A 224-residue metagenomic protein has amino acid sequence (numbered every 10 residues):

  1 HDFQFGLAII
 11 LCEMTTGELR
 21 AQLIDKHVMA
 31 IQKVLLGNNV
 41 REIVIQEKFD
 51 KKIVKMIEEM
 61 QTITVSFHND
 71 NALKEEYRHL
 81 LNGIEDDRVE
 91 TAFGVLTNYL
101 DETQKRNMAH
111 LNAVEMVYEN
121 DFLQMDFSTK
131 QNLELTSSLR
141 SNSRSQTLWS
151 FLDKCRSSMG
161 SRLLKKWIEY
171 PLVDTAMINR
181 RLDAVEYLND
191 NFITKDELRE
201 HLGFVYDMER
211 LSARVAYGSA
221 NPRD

Functional and structural regions predicted by a protein language model:
H1-Y187, G203, D207-A213, R223: Charged catalytic and DNA/RNA-contacting regions of genome-maintenance and nucleic-acid-processing enzymes
D190-K195: Conserved interaction-surface patches within small, structured recognition/assembly domains
G218-D224: Short secondary-structure subsegments characteristic of cysteine-rich extracellular domains
